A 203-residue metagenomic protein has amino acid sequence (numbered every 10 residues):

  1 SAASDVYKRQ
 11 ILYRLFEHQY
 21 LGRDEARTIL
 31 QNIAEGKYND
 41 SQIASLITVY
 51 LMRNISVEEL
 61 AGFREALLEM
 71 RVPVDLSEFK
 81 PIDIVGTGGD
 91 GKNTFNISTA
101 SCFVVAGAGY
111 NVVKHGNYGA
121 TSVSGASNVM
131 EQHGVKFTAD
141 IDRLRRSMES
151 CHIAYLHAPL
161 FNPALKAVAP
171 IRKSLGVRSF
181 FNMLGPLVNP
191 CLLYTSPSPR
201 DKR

Functional and structural regions predicted by a protein language model:
S1-Y7, Y194-R203: Single conserved hydrophobic/aromatic residue that forms the stacking wall/gate of nucleotide- or nucleobase-binding
S4, K8-N93, A108: Acidic, glycine/proline-rich low-complexity segments that act as flexible tails and inter-domain linkers
I47, F95-C151: A glycine-rich phosphate/pyrophosphate-binding beta-strand-loop-alpha-helix module
D83-I84, V112-G116, F137-D140, Y155-H157 (+1 more regions): General beta-strand structural signal in soluble alpha/beta enzymes
G86-G91, G116-S122, F161: Acidic, glycine-rich active-site loops and adjacent beta-strand->loop/helix elements that engage anionic groups
R143-S196: Phosphate/diphosphate-binding glycine-rich loops and adjacent basic-rich segments that engage nucleotide
